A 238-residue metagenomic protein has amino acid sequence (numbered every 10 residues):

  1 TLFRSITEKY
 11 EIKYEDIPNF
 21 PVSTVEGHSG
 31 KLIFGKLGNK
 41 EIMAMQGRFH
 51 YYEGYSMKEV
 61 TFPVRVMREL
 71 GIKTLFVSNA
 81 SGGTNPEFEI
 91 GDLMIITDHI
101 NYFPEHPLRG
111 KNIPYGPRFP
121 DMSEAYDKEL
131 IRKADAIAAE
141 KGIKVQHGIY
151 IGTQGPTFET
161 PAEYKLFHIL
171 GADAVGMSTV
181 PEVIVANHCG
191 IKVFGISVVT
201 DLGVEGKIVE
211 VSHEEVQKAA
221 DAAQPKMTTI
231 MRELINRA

Functional and structural regions predicted by a protein language model:
T1-M122: Metabolite-binding pocket within alpha/beta catalytic cores that recognizes anionic/polar moieties
R68-G71, H168, N187: Non-catalytic positions within long, well-ordered alpha-helices that form the structural scaffold/packing of enzyme
K73-T74, D173, K192: Short acidic/polar active-site loop segments enriched in Thr and Asp
N112-Y150: Metal-dependent peptidase/peptidase-like ectodomains
A136-D173, A238: Active-site/ligand-binding-proximal alpha/beta "capping" segment
M177-E215: Zn-dependent metallopeptidase/amidohydrolase metal-coordination segment
V204-A238: His/Asp/Glu-rich mid-to-C-terminal helical/loop segments that flank catalytic regions of hydrolases
